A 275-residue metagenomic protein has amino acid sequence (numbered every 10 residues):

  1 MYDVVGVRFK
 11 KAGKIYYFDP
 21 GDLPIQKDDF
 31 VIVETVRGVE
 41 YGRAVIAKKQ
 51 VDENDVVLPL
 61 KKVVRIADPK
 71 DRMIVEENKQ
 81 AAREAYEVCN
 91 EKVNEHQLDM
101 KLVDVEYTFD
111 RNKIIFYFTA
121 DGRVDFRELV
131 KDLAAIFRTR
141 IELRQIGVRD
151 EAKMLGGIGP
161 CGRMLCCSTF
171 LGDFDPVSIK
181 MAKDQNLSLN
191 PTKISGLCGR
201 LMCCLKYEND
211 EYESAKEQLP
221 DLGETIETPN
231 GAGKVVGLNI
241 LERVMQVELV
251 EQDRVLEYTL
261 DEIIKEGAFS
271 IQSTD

Functional and structural regions predicted by a protein language model:
M1-D3, I25-K27, L219-L222, N239-R243: A short, compositionally biased
M1-P191: Acidic-enriched and Gly/Ser
Y16-Y17, Q252-I264: A short macromolecule-binding patch
P20-I25, I46-A47, L238-L241, L260-K265: A short, sequence-level motif marking secondary-structure junctions
T35-E40, E224-A232: Short coil-to-beta-strand transition motifs
E76, C89, G237, L249 (+1 more regions): OB-fold/S1-family RNA-binding modules
G157, C161-T228, V236: Conserved glycine-centered short motifs in functionally critical loops
N239-E257: Basic/aromatic-rich interaction segments and small domains that mediate binding to polyanionic partners
